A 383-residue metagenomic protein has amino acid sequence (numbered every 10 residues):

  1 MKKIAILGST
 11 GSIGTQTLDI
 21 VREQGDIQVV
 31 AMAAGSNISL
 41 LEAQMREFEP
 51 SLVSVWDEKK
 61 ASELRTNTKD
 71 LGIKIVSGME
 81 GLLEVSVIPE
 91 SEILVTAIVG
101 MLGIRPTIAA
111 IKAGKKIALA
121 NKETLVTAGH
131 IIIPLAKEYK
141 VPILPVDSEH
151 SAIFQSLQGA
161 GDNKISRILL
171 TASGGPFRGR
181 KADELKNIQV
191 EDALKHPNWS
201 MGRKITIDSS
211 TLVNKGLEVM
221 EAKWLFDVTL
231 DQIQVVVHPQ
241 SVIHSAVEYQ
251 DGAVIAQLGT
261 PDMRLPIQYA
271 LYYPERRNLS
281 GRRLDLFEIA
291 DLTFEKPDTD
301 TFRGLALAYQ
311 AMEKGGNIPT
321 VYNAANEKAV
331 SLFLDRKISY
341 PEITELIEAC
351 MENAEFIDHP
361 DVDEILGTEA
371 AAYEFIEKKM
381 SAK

Functional and structural regions predicted by a protein language model:
M1-K383: Catalytic, metal-anchored helix/loop core of enzyme active sites in primary metabolism
